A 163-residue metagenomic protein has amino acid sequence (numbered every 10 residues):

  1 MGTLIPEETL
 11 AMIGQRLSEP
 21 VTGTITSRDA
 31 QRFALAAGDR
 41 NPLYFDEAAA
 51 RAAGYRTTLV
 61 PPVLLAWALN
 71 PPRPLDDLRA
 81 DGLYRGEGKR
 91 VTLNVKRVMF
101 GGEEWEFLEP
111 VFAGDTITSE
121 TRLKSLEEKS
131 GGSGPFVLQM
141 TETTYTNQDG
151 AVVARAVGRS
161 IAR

Functional and structural regions predicted by a protein language model:
M1-S18, F100-R163: HotDog/MaoC-like acyl-thioester-processing domains
G2-G102: Hot-dog-fold acyl-thioester-processing enzymes
